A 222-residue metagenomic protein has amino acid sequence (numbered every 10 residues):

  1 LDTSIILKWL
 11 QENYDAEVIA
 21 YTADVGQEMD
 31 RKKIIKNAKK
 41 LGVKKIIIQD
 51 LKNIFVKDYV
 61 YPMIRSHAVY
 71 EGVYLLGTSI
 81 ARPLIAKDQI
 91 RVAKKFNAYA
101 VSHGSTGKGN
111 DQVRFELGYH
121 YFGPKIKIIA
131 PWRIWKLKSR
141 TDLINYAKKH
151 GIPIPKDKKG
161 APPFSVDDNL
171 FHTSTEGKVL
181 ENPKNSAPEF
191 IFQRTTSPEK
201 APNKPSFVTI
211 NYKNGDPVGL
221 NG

Functional and structural regions predicted by a protein language model:
D2-G222: Nucleotide-activated chemistry modules centered on ATP-dependent adenylation/adenylyltransferase
